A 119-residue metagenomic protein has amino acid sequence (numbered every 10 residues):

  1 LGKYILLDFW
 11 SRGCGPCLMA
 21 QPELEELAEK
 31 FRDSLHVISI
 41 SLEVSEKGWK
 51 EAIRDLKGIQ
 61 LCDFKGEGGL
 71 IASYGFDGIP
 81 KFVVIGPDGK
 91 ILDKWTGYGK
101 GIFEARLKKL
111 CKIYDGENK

Functional and structural regions predicted by a protein language model:
L1-I5: A short beta-strand-turn-helix
L6-L7, V37, F82: Hydrophobic beta-strand anchors of alpha/beta hydrolase catalytic cores
F9-E26: Conserved redox-active cysteine motifs that mediate thiol-disulfide chemistry, especially di-cysteine Cys-X(1-2)-Cys
Q21-E25, E46, K50, E104-L110: Extracytoplasmic/secreted envelope proteins and their assembly/folding machinery, especially bacterial periplasmic
E26-E67, F76-I79: Conserved segment of the thioredoxin-like fold in thiol-based oxidoreductases
D55, K65-K112: Thiol/disulfide oxidoreductase modules built on the thioredoxin-like
G116-K119: Non-globular targeting/processing and membrane-anchoring segments
